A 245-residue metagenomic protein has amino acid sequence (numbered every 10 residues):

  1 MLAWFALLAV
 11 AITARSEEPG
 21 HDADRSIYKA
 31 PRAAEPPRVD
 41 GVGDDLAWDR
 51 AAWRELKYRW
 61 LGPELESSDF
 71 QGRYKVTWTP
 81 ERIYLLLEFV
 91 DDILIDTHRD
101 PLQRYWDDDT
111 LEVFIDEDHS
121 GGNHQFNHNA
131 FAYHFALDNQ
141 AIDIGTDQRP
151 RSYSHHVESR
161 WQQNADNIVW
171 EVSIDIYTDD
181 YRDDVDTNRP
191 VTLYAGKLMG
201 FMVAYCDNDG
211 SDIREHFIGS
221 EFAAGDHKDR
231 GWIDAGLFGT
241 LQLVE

Functional and structural regions predicted by a protein language model:
W4-R15: Hydrophobic h-region of N-terminal signal peptides that target proteins for export in Gram-negative bacteria
A14-E245: Structural preference for beta-rich elements and adjacent junctions enriched in aromatics
